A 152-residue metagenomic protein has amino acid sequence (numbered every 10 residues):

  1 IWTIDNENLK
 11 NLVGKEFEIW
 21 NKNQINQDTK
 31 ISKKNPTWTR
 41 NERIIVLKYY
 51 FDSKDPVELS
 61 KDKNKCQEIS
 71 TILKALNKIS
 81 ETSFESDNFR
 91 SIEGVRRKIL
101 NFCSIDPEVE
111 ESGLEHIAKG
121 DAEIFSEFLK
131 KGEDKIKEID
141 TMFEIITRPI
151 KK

Functional and structural regions predicted by a protein language model:
I1-K152: Intrinsically disordered, charged low-complexity linkers and terminal tails that flank or connect structured domains
